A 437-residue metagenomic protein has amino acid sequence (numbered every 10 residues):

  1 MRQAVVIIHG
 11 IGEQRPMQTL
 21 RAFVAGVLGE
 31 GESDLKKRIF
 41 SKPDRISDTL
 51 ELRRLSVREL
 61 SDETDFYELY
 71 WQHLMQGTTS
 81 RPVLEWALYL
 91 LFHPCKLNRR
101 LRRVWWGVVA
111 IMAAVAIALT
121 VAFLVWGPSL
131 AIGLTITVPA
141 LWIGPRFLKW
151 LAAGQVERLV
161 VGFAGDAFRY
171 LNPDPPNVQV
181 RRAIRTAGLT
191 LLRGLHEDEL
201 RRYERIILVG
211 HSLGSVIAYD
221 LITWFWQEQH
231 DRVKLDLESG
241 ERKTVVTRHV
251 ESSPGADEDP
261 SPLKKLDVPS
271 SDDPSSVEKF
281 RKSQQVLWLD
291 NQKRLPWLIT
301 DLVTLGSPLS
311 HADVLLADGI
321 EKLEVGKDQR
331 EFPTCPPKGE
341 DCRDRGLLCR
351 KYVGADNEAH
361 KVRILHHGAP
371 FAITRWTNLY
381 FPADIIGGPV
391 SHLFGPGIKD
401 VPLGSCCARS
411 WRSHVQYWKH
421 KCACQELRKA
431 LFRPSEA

Functional and structural regions predicted by a protein language model:
R2-S41, L171-L348, W376: Serine-dependent carboxylesterase/thioesterase catalytic core of lipase-like alpha/beta-hydrolase/SGNH enzymes
G10-E13, Q18-R21, A25, G29 (+7 more regions): Lipolytic serine-hydrolase domain surface
E13, L60-V108, P128-R202, H414: Active-site catalytic motif of lipid deacylating hydrolases and related acyltransferases
G29, W126-G127, I143-G144, G154 (+2 more regions): Short, flexible coil/linker elements and helix-boundary hinge sites characteristic of intrinsically disordered
T49, A118, S129, P262-K265: Acidic/proline-rich low-complexity IDRs
R53-L55, T137, L266: Low-complexity, intrinsically disordered/propeptide-like segments
R103-F123: Canonical alpha-helical transmembrane segments of integral membrane proteins
